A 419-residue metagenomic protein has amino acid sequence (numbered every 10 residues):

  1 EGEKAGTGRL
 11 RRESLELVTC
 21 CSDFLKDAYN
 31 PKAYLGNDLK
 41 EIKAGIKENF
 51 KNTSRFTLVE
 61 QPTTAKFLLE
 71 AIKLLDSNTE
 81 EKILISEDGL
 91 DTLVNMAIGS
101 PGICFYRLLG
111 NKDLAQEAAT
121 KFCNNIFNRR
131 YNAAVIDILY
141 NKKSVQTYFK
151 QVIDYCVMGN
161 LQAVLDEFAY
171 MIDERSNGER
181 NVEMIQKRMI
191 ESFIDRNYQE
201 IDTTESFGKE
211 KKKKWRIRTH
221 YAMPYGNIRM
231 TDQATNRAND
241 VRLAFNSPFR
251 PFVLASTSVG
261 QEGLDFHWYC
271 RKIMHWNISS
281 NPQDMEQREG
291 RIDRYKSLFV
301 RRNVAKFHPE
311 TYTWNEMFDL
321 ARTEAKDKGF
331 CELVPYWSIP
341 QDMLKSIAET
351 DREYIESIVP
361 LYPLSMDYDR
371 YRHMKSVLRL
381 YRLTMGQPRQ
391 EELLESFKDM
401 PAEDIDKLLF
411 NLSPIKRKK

Functional and structural regions predicted by a protein language model:
E1-L254, S258-K419: Helicase-associated low-complexity regulatory tails and linkers flanking the ATPase motor
